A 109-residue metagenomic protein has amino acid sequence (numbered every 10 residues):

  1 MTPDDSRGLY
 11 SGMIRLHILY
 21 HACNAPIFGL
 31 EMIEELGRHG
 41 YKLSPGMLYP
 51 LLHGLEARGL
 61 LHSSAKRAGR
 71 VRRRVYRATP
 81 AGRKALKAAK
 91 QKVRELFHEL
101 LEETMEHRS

Functional and structural regions predicted by a protein language model:
M1-D5: Short, intrinsically disordered or compositionally biased N-terminal tails of bacterial proteins
S6-M47: N-terminal helix-turn-helix DNA-binding core of bacterial DNA-binding proteins
E34, E56-A57: Alpha-helical residues within the helix-turn-helix
M47-L48, G82: Helical "lid/switch" subdomain of P-loop NTPase nucleotide-binding domains
L48-P50, G54-L55: Basic amphipathic alpha-helical segments that dock to polyanions
R58-R72, R77: Beta-hairpin "wing" of winged helix-turn-helix
R72-K90: Basic, amphipathic "hinge/linker" alpha-helix immediately C-terminal to the N-terminal HTH DNA-binding motif
K87-S109: Amphipathic alpha-helical dimerization/coiled-coil segments that flank or bridge DNA-binding/regulatory modules
